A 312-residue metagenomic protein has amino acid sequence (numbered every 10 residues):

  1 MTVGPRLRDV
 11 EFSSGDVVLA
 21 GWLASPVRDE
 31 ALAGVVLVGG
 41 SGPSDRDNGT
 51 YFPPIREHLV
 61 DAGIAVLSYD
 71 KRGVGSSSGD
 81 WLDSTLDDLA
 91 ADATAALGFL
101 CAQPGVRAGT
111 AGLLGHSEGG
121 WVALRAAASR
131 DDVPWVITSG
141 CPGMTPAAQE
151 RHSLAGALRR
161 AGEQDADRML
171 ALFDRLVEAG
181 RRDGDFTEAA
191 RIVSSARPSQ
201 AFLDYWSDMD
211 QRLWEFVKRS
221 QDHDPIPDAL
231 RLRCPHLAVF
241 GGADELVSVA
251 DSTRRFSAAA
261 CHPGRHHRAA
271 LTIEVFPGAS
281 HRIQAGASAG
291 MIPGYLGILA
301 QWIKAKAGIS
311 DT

Functional and structural regions predicted by a protein language model:
M1-D29: N-terminal cap/lid segment of alpha/beta-hydrolase-fold proteins
S44-I55, K71: The serine-hydrolase catalytic nucleophile loop
R56-S76: Conserved alpha/beta-hydrolase
D83-Q103: Alpha/beta-hydrolase active-site loop
S139-D228: Accessory cap/linker subdomain of secreted extracellular hydrolases
L232, A238-F240, D244: Short beta-strand/loop motif that positions the catalytic acidic residue of the alpha/beta-hydrolase fold
C234, S248-A259: Short alpha-helix in the alpha/beta-hydrolase fold that links the catalytic acid
P277-T312: Catalytic active-site module of serine/aspartate enzymes centered on a nucleophile-bearing elbow/loop
